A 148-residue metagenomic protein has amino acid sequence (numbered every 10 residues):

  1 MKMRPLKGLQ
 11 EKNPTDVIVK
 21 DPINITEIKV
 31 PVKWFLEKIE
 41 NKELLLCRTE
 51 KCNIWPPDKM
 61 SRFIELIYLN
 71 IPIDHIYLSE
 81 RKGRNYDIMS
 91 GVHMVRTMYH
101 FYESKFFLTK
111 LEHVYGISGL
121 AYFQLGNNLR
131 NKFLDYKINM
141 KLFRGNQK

Functional and structural regions predicted by a protein language model:
K2-L9, N13-I28, R48-K148: Basic- and aromatic-enriched surface patches that contact anionic nucleotides/nucleic acids
P31-I39: Flexible hinge/switch segments at interdomain interfaces of large molecular machines
K38-N41, L45, E50: A structured, charge-rich N-terminal accessory region that forms the first stable segment of a protein and links
